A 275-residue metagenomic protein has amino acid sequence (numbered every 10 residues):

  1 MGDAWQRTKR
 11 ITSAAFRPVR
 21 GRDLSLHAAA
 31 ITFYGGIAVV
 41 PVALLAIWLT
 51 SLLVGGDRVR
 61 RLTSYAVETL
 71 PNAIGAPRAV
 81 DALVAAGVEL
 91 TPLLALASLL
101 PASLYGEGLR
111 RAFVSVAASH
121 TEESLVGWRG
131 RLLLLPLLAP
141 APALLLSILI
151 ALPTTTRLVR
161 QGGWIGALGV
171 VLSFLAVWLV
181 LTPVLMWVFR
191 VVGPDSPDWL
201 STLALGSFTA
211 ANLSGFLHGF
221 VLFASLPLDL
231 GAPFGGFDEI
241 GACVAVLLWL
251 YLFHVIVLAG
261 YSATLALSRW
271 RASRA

Functional and structural regions predicted by a protein language model:
M1-A275: Membrane-embedded alpha-helices and immediately adjacent juxtamembrane helical segments in alpha-helical membrane
